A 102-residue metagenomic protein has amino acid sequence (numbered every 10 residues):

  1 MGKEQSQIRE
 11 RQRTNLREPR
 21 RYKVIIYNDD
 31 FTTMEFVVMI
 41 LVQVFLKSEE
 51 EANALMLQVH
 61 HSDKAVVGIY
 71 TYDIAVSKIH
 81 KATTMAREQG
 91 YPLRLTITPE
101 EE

Functional and structural regions predicted by a protein language model:
G2-E102: Terminal domain-initiation and capping elements
